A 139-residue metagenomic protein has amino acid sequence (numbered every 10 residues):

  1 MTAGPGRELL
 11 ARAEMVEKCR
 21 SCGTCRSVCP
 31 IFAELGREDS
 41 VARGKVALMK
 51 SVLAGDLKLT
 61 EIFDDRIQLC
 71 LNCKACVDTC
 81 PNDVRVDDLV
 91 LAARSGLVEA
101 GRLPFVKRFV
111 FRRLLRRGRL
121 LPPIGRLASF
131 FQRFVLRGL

Functional and structural regions predicted by a protein language model:
M1, V41, F134-V135: Generic detector of intrinsically disordered, low-complexity, polar/charged segments
M1-L9: A detector for short, charged/polar N-terminal pre-domain segments
T2-A3, G23, G118: Short secondary-structure boundary micro-motifs
R7, A13-V16, V46-L139: Iron-sulfur-cluster electron-transfer modules
L9-R12, D39-V41: A broad, low-specificity signal for short, low-complexity segments enriched in glycine/proline and polar/charged
L10-A13, G23, C29: Hydrophobic, helix-prone linear segments
K18-S21: Hydrophobic alpha-helical bundles that form the membrane domains of multi-pass transporters
C25-R26, P30, E34-K45: N-terminal cofactor/phosphate-binding cores enriched in small/glycine residues, especially glycine-rich loops such as
